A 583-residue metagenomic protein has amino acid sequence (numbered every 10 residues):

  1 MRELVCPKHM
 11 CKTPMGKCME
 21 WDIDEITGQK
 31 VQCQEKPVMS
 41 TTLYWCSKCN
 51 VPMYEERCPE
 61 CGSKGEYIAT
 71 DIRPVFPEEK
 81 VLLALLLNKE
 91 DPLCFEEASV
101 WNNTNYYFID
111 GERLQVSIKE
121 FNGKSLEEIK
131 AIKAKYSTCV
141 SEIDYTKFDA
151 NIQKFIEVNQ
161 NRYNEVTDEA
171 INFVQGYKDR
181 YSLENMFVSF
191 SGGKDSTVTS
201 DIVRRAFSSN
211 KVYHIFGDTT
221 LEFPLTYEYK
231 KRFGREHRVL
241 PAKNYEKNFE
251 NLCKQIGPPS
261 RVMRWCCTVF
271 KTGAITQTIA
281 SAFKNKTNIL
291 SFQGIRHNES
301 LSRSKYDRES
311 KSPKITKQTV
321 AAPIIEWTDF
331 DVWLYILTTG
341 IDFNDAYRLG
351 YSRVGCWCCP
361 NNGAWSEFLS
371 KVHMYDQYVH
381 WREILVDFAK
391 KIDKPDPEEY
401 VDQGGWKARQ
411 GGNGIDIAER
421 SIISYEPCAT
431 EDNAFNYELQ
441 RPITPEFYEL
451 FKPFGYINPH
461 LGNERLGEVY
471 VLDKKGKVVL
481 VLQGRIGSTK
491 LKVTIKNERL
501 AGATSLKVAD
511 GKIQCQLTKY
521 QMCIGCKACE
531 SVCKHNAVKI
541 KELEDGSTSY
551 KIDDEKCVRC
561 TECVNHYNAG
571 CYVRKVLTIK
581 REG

Functional and structural regions predicted by a protein language model:
M1-S189, K194-L517, E542-Y550, V558 (+2 more regions): Nucleotide-activated chemistry modules centered on ATP-dependent adenylation/adenylyltransferase
A134-Y136, S531, N536, I540: Long, mid-chain structured domain cores
I524, V538-I540, K551, E555: A conserved regulatory-domain signal marking ACT and ACT-like small-molecule sensing domains and adjacent regulatory
K527, N536-A537, T561, G570-C571: Glycine-centered, phosphate/nucleic-acid-interacting loop/turn motifs that mediate DNA/RNA or nucleotide
